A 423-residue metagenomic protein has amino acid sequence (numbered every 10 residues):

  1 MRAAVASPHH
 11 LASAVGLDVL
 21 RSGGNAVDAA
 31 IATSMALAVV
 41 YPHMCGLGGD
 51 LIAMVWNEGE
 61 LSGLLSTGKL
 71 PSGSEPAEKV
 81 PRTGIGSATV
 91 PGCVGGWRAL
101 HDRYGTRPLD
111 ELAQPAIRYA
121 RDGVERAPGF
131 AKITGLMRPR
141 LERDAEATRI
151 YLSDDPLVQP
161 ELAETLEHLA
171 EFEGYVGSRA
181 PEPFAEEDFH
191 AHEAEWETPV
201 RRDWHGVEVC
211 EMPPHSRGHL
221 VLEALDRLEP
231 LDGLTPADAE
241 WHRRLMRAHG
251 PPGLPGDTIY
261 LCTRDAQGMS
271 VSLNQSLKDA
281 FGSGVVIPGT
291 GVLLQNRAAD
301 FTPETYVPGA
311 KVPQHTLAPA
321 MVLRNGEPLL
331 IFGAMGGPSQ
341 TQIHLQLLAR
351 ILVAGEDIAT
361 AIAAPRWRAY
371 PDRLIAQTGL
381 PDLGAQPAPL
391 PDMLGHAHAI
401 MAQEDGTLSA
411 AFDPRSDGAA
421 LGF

Functional and structural regions predicted by a protein language model:
M1-H205, P213-S216: Noncatalytic scaffold domains of N-terminal-nucleophile
V5, L64-S66, R82, V207-P214 (+6 more regions): Short, well-ordered beta-strand elements
N25, T106-A113, G233-A237, L352-T360: Short, charged, surface-exposed loops that flank catalytic or proteolytic processing sites
V27, V39-G46, D50-M54, S62-G63 (+5 more regions): Active-site rim segments in enzyme catalytic domains, especially the processed small/beta chain of N-terminal
A147, Q159, P213, E223-L277 (+2 more regions): Internal maturation/activation junctions in enzymes
E195-W196, G256-T258, A280, H315-L317: Short, small/polar residue-rich loop motifs at catalytic or cofactor-binding pockets
P236-P255, D265-Q267, D300, T316 (+2 more regions): C-terminal catalytic domains of large/alpha subunits in multi-subunit enzymes
